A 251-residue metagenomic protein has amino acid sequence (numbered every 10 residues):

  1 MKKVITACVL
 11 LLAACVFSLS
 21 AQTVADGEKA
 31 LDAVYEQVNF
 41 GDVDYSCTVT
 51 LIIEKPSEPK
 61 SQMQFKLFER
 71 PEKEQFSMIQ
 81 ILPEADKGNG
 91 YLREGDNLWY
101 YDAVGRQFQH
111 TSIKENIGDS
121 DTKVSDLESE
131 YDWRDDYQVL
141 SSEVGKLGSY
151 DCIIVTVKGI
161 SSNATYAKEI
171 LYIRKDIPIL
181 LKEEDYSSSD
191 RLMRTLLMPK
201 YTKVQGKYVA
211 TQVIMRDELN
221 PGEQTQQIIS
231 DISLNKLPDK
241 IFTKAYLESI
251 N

Functional and structural regions predicted by a protein language model:
M1-V4: Positively charged n-region of N-terminal signal peptides that target proteins for export
A7-S18: Bacterial N-terminal signal peptides
Q22-E36, F40-V43, T50, P59 (+3 more regions): Flexible, processing/modification-adjacent segments and terminal tails in exported/periplasmic/extracellular proteins
V34, C47, M78-I79, R106 (+2 more regions): Buried hydrophobic packing residues in well-ordered domains
V34, F65-E69, M198-K203: Extended lipid/amphipathic-ligand handling interfaces
Y45-S77, I81-E84: N-terminal, post-signal-peptide region of Sec/Tat-exported proteins
P71, L92-E94, Y101, I173 (+1 more regions): Generic beta-strand structural signal
Q109, Y150-K244: Gly/Pro-enriched, hydrophobic low-complexity segments that function as extracytoplasmic propeptides/linkers
